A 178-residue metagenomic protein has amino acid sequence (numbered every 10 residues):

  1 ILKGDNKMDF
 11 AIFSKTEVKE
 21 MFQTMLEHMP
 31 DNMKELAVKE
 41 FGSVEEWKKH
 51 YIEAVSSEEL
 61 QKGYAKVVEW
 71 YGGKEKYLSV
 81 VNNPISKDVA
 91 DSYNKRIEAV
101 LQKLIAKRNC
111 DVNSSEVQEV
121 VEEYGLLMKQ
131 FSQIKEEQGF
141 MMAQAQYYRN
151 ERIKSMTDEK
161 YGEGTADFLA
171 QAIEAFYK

Functional and structural regions predicted by a protein language model:
L2-K178: Amphipathic alpha-helical "stalk" segments
